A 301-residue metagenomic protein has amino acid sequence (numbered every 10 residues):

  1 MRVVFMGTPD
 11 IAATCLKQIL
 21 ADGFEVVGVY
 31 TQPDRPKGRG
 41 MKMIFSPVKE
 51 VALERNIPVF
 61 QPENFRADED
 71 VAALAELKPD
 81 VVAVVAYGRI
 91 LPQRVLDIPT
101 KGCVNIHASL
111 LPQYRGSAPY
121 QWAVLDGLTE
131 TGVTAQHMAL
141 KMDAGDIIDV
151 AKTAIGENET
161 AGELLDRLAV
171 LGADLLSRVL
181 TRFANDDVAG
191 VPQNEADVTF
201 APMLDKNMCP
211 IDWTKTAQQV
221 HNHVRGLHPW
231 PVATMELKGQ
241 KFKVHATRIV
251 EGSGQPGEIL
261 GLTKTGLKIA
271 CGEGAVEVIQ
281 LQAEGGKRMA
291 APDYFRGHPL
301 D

Functional and structural regions predicted by a protein language model:
M1-G40: N-terminal Rossmann-like dinucleotide-binding module
G7, V29, A52, V82 (+7 more regions): A residue-level signal for conserved active-site and pocket-lining positions in enzyme catalytic cores
P9-I11, E63-R66, Y87-I90, V250: Short beta->alpha connector loops
D22, Q32, V81-F200: Donor/substrate-binding cores of folate-linked one-carbon enzymes
E25, P58, E130, K241: Residue-level detector of anion-binding/catalytic polar loops
P36-K78: N-terminal glycine-/serine-/threonine-rich beta1-alpha1-beta2 phosphate-ribose binding loop of Rossmann-like
P202-K215: Acyl-group handling in specialized metabolite and lipid biosynthesis
T214-D301: An anion-binding loop in the catalytic cleft
